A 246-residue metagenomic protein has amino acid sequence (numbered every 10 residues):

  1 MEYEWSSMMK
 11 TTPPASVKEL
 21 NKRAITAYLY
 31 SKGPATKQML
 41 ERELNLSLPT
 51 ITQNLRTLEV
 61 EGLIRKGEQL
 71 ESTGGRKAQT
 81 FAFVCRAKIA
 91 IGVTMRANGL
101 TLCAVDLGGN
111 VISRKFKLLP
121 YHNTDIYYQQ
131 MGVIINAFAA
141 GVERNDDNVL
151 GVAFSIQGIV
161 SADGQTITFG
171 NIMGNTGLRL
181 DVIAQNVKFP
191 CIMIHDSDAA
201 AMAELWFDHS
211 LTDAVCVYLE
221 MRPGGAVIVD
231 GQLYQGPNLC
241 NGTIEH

Functional and structural regions predicted by a protein language model:
M1-R42: Extreme N-terminal segment that seeds HTH/winged-HTH DNA-binding domains in transcriptional regulators
T12, T94-D125, I167, T243: Short glycine-rich, Thr/Ser-proximal phosphate-binding strand/loop in the N-terminal lobe of ATP-dependent enzymes
S31-K32, G108, F207: Short helix-capping/turn signature of helix-turn-helix
G33-K66, R76: N-terminal helix-turn-helix
K66-K88, M193-A214: Conserved phosphate-binding catalytic cores of ATP/NTP-utilizing and phosphoryl-transfer enzymes
G75-S113, V215-L233: Gly/Thr-rich phosphate-binding beta-strand-loop-beta motif of the actin/hexokinase/Hsp70
V111, K115-D213: Glycine-rich phosphate-binding loop and adjoining helix at the ATP-binding site of ATP-dependent phosphoryl-transfer
F189-H246: Glycine/GP-enriched mid-protein hinge/lid loop-to-helix segment characteristic of carbohydrate kinases
